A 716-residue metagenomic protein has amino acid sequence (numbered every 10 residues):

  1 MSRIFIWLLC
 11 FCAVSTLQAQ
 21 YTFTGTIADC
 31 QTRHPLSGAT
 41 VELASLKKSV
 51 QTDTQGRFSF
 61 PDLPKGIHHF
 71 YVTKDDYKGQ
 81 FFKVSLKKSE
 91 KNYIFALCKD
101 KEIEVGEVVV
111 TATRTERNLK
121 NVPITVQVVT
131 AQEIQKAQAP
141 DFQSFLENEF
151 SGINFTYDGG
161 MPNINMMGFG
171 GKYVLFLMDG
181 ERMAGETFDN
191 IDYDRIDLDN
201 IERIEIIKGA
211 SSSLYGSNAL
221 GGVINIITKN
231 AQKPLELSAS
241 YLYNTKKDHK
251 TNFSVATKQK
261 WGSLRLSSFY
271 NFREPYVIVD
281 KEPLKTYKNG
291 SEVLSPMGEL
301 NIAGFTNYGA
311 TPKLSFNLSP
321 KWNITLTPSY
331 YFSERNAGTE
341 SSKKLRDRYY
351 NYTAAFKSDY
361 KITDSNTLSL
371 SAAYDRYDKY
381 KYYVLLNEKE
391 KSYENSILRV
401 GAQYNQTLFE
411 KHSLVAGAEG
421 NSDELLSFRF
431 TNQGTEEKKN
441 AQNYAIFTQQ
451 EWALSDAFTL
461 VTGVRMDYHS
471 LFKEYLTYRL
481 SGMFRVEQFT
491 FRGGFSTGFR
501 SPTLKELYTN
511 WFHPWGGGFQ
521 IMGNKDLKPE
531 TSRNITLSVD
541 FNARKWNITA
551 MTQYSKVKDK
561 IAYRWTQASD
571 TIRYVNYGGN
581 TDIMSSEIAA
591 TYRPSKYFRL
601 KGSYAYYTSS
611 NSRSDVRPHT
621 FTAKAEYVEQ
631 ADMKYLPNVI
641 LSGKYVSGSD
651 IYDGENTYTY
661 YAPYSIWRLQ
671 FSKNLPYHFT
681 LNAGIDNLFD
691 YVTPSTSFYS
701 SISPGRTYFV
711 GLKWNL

Functional and structural regions predicted by a protein language model:
A28, E42, T73-Y77, K87-Q135 (+1 more regions): Short, acidic, small-residue-rich periplasmic hinge/interaction motif at the N-terminus of Gram-negative outer-membrane
P61, E181-K208: Short acidic/polar hinge/loop motifs at secondary-structure boundaries that mediate gating or recognition
N92-A96, F142-L146, P162-N165, L177 (+4 more regions): N-terminal periplasmic accessory domains that precede and gate Gram-negative outer-membrane beta-barrel machines
Q143-E181, E202: Extracytoplasmic beta-strand/coil segments of soluble accessory domains associated with Gram-negative outer-membrane
K233-P234, L242, S254-D347: Periplasmic-side early beta-strands and strand-to-turn transitions of outer-membrane beta-barrels
Y276-V279, K558, L600, Y645-Y652 (+1 more regions): C-terminal beta-signal and adjacent terminal beta-strands/loops of Gram-negative outer-membrane beta-barrel proteins
K343-K361, Y393, V486-T490, T497-V557 (+2 more regions): Outer-membrane beta-barrel signature, preferentially recognizing the C-terminal barrel domain of Gram-negative
A453-A457, Q553-V557, V575-D650, F689: Gram-negative outer-membrane beta-barrel transporters
